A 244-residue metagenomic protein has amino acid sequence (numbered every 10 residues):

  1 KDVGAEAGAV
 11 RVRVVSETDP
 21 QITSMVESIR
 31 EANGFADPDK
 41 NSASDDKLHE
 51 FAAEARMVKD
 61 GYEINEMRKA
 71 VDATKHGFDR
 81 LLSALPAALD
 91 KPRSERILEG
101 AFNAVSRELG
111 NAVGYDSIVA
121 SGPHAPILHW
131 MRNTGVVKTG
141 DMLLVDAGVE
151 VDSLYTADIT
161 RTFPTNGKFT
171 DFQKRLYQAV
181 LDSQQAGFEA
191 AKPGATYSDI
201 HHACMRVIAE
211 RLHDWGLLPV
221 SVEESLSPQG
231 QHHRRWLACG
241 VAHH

Functional and structural regions predicted by a protein language model:
K1-H244: Active-site neighborhoods and metal-handling regions in enzymes and metal-associated proteins
